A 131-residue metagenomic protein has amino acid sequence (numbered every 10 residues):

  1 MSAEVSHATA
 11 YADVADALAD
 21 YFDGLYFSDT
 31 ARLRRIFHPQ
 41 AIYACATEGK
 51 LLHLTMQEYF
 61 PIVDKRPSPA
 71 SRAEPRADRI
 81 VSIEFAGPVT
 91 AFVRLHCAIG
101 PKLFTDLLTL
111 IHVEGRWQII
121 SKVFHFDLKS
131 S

Functional and structural regions predicted by a protein language model:
M1-A31, R35-P39, Q57-E58: Short, low-complexity N-terminal intrinsically disordered segments enriched in polar/charged residues
S6, D13, I42-L103: Surface-exposed, charged secondary-structure patches
D16, Y26-F27, A31-R32, I42 (+3 more regions): Short linear sequence elements within intrinsically disordered, low-complexity coil regions
D23, F60-P61, H125-D127: Compositionally biased, low-structure terminal segments
F37, C97, V123-F124: Short beta-strand segments enriched in hydrophobic/aromatic residues within well-folded beta-rich domains
P39, P88-V89, G115-R116: Beta-strand-connecting loop/turn residues
F92, L103-S131: Short beta-strand edge/turn micro-motifs at domain boundaries
